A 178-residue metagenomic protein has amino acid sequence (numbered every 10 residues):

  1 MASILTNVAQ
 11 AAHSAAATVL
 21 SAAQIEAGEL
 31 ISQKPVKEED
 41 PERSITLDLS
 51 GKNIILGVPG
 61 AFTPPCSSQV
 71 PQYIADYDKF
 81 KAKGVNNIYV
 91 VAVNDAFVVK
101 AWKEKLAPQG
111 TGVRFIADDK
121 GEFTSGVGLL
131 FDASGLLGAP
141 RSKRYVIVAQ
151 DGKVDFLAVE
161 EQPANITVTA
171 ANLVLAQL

Functional and structural regions predicted by a protein language model:
A2-L178: Chalcogenol-based redox active-site neighborhoods
